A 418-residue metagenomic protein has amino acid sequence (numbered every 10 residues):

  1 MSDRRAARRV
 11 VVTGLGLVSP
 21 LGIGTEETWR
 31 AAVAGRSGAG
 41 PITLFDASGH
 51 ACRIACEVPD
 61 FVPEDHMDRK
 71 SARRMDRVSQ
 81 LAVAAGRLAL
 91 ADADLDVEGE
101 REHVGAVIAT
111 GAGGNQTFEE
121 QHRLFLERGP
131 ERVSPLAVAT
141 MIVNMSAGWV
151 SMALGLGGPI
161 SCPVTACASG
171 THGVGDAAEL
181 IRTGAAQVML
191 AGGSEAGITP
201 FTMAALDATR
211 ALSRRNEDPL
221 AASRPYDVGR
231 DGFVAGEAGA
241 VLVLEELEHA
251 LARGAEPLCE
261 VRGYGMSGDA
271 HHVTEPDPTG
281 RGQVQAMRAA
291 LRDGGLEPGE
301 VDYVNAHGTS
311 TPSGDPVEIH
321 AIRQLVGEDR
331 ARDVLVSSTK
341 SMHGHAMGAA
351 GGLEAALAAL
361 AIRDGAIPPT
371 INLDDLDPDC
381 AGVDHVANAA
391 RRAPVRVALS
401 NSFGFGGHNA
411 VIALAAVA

Functional and structural regions predicted by a protein language model:
M1-S71, A93, E248-E260, A356-T370 (+2 more regions): ACP-dependent fatty acid/polyketide chain-elongation machinery
R9-T13, G40, E217-G294, Y303: Condensing-enzyme catalytic core mediating Claisen C-C bond formation in acyl metabolism
V12, R36-T165, S194-M203, P298-G314: Conserved beta-ketoacyl condensing-enzyme motif
G14, A32, G86, A106 (+10 more regions): Conserved small-residue
A82-D94, S146-E195, F233-A255, H345-I367 (+1 more regions): Active-site-proximal alpha-helical scaffold in enzymes
L88-E100, A250-P257, M287-Y303, L325-R330: Phosphate/pyrophosphate-binding loops at sites that engage ATP/ADP/AMP, CoA/4′-phosphopantetheine, polyphosphate
E127-S134, H172-G175, E179, V188 (+4 more regions): Glycine-/small-residue-rich "gating" segment that lines the acyl/pantetheine channel and substrate pocket
H271-Q283, T309-V326, A346-L353, D384-H385: Short glycine/threonine-rich loop-to-helix capping motif typified by GTGT followed within a few residues by an Asp-Pro
